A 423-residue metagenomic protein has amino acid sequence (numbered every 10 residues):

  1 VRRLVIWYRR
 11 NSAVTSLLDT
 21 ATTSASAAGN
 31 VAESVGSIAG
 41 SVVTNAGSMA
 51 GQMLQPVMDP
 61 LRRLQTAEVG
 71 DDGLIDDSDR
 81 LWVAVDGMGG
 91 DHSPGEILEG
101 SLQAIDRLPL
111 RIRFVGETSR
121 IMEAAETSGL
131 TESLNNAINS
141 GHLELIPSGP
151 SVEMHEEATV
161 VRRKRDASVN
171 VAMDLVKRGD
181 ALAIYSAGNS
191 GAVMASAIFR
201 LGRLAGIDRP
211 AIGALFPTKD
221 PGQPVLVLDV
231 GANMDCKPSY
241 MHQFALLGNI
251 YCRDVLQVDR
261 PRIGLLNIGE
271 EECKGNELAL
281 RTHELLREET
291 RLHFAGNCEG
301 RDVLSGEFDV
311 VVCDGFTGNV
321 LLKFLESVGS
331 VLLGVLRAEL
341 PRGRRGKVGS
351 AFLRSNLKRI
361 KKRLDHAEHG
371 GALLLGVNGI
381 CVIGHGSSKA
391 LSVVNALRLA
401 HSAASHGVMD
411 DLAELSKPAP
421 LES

Functional and structural regions predicted by a protein language model:
A13-V57, L61: Composition-driven recognition of long, low-complexity, acid-poor segments enriched in small hydrophobic and small
P56-E123: N-terminal phosphate-binding or glycine-rich loops at protein starts, especially the Walker A/P-loop of NTPases
W82-G95, A232-H242, I383-A390: Short, glycine-rich nucleotide/cofactor-binding loops
G95, M234-G296, G300: Glycine-rich phosphate/diphosphate-binding loop of Rossmann-like nucleotide-binding domains
L134-R178: Phosphate/nucleotide-donor binding subsite
V193, D220-M234, R260-I268: Acidic/polar active-site rim loop that often engages polyanionic ligands
I198-V227, E307-V311, G315-E422: Glycine-rich phosphate/nucleotide-binding loop
